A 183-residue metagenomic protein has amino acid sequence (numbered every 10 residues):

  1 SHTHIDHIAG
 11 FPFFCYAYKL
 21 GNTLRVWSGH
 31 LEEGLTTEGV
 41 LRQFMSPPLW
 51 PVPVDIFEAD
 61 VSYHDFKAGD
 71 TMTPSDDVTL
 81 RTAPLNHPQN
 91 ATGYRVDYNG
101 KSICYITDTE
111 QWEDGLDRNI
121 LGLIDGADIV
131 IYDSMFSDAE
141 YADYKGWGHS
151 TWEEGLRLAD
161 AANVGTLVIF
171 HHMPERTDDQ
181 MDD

Functional and structural regions predicted by a protein language model:
S1-C104, G115, I120, D179-D183: Binuclear metal-dependent hydrolase catalytic cores
S1-H4, S28, C104-T109, I131-S134 (+1 more regions): Active-site neighborhood of phospho(di)ester-bond hydrolases with catalytic His/Asp-centered motifs
W112-D183: Cap/insert and terminal regions of metallo-dependent hydrolase folds
